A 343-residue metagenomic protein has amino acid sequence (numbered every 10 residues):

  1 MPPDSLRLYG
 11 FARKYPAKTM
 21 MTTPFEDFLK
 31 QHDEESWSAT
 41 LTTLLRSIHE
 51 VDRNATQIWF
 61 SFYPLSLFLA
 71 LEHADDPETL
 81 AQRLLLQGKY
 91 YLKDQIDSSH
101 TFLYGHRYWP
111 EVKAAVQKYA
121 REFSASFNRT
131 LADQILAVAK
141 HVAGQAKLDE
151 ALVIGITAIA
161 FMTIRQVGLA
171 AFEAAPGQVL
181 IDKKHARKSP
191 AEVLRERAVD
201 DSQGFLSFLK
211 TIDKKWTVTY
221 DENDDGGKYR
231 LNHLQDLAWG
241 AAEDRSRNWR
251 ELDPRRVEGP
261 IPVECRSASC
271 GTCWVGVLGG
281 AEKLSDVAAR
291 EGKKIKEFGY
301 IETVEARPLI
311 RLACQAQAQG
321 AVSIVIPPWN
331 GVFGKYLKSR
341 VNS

Functional and structural regions predicted by a protein language model:
L6, G10-F11, Y15-A198: Long, compositionally biased, glycine/small-hydrophobic-enriched stretches that function as flexible linkers, tethers
R187-T219, D225, P308-S343: Short flanking/linker segments adjacent to small metal-binding domains or redox-active Cys/His motifs
S207-G226, R256-S269, C273: Generic detector of contiguous secondary-structure segments
G227-G259, G280-E297: Short, charged low-complexity linear segments at domain edges
K228, V275, K283-S285, I324 (+1 more regions): Short acidic, gly/pro-rich beta-turn/loop elements at beta-sheet edges and active-site/ligand-binding grooves
G259-K283, V304-Q319: Local cysteine-cluster metal-coordination motifs and their immediate loop/turn environment, predominantly Fe-S cluster
K294-P308: Aromatic- and Lys/Arg-enriched surface recognition patch
